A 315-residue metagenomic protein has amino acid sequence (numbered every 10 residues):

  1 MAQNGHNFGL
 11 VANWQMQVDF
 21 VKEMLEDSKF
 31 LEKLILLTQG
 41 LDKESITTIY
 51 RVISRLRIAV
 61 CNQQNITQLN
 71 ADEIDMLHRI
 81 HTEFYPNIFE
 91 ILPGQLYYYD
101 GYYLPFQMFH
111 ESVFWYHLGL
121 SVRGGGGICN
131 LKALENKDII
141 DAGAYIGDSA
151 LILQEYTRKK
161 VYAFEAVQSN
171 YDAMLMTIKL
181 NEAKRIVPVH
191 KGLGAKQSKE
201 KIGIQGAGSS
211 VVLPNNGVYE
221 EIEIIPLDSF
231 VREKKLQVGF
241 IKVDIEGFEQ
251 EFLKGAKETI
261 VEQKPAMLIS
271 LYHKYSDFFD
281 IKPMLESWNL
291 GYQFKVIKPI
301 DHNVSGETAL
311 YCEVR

Functional and structural regions predicted by a protein language model:
M1-R158, Y162-F164, L290-R315: S-adenosyl-L-methionine
Q107-A142, I146, V187-P188, K196-K201 (+4 more regions): Short internal loop-to-helix segment that lines adenine-nucleotide cofactor pockets
F164-Q168, G192: Conserved acidic E/D residue at the C-terminus of a beta-strand in Rossmann-like folds
M174-I178: Conserved SAM-binding loop
E182-V187, L290: A short helix-to-beta-strand connector/capping loop
V189-K191, E223, V296-K298: Short loop/edge segments at beta-strand edges and connector loops that shape dinucleotide/nucleotide cofactor-binding
K264-L268: Proline-aspartate-enriched helix->loop->beta-strand connector
Y272-K274, P299: Active-site beta-loop-alpha junctions enriched in small/polar residues
